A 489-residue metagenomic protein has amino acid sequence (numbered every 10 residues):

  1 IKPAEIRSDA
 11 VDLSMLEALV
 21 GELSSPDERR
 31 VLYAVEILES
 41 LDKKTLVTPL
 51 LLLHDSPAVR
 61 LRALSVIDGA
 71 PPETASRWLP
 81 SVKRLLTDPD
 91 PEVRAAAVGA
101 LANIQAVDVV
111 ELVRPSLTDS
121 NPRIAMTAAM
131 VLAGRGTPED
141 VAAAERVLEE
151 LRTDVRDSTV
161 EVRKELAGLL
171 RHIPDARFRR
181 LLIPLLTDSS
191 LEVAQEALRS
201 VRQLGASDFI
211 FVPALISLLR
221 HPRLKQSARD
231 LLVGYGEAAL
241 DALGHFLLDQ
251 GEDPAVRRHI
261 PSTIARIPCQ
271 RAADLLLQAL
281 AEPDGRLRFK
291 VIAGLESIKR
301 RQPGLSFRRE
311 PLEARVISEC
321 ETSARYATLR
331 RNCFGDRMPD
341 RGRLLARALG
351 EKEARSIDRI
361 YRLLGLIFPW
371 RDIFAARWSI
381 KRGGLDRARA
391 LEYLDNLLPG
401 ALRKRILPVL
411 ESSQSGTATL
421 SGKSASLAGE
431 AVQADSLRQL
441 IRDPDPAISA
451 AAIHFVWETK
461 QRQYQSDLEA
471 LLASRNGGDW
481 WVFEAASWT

Functional and structural regions predicted by a protein language model:
K2-A10, R30-L41, P49, L61-E73 (+22 more regions): Structural detector for internal amphipathic alpha-helices that build alpha-solenoid repeat scaffolds
K2-L19, L23-P26: N-terminal topogenic membrane-targeting module
L13-E22, D42-H54, E73-T87, A106-T118 (+11 more regions): Amphipathic alpha-helical scaffolding segments comprising HEAT/armadillo-like alpha-solenoid repeats
P26-D27, D55-A58, P89-D90, S120-P122 (+10 more regions): Short inter-helical turns and helix N-cap capping residues of alpha-solenoid HEAT/ARM repeat scaffolds
P91, F307, E321-R325: Extended, compositionally biased terminal segments
E313-R371, R377-I380: Extended repeat-based solenoid scaffolds, especially LRR ectodomains and other repeat-derived architectures
G335, P339-D340, P408-S424: Eukaryotic alpha-helical solenoid repeat scaffolds
